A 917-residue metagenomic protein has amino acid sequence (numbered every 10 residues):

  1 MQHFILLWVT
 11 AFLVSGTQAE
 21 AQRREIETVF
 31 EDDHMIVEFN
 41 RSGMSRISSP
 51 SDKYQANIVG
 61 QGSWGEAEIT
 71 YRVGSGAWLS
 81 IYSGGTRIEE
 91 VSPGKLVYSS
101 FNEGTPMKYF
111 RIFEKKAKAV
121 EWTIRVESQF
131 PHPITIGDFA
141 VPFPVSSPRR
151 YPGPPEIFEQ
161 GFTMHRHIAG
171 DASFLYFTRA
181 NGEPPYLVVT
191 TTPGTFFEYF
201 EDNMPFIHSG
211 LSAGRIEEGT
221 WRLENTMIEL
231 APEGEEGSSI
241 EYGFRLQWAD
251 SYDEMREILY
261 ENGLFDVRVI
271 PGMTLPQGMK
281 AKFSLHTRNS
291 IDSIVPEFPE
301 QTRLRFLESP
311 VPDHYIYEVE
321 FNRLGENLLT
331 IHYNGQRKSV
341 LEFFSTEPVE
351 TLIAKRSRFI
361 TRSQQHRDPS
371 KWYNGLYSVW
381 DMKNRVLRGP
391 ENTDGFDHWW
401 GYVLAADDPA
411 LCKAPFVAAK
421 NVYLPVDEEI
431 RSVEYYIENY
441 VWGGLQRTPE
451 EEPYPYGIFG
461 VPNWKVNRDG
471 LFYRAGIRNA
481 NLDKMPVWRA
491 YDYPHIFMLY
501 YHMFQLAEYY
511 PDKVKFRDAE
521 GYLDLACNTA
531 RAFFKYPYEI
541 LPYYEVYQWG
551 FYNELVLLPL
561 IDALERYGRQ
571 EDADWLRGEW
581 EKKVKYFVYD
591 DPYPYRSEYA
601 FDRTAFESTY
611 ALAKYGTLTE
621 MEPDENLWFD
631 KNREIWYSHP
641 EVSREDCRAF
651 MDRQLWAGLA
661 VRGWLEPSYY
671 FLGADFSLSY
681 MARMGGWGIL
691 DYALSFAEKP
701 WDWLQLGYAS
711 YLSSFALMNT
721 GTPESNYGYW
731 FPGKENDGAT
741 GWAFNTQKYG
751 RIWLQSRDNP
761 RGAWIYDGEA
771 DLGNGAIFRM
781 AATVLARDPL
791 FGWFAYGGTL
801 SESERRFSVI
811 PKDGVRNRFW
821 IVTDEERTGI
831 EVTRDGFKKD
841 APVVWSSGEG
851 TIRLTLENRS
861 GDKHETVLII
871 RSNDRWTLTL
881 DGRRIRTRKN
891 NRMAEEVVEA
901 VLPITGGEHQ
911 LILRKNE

Functional and structural regions predicted by a protein language model:
M1-R23: Bacterial Sec-dependent N-terminal signal peptides
A21-M204, L211, T220, A231-P232 (+2 more regions): Beta-strand-rich N-terminal accessory domains
L96-K116, S251-R268, G836-K838: Low-complexity, acidic Ser/Thr/Pro/Gly-rich terminal tails and inter-domain linkers that flank the onset of structured
F130-A140, E254-R256, D292-P296, E865-I869: Short, hydrophobic/aromatic beta-strand segments
R150-P152, R256-G278, S339-D381: Low-complexity, Pro/Ser/Thr- and charge-rich linker/hinge segments at domain boundaries
P232-A249, G907-R914: Short Pro-Gly-centered flexible turn/kink motifs
E241-R245, G375-N392, F396-L424, S432-K863: Catalytic domains of carbohydrate-active enzymes that cleave complex glycans
R288-E326, I331-N334, G775, T783-E917: C-terminal beta-sandwich/jelly-roll accessory domains of carbohydrate-active enzymes
